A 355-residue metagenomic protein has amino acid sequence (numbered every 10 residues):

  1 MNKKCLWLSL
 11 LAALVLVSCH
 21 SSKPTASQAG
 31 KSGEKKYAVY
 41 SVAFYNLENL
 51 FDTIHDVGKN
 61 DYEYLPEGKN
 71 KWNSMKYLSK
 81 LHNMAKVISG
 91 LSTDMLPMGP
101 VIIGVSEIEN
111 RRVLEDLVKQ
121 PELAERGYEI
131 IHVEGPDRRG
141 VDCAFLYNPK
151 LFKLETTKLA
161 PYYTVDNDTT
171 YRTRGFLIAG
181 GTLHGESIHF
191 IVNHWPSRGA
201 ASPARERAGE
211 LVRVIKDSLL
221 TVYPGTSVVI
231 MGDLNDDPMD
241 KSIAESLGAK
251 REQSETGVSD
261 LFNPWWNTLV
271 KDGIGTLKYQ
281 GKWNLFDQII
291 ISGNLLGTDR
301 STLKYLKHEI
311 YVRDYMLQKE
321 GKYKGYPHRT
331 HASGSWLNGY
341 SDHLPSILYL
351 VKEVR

Functional and structural regions predicted by a protein language model:
M1-C5: Positively charged n-region of N-terminal signal peptides that target proteins for export
S9-V17: Bacterial N-terminal signal peptides
C19-K31, D217-V228, D236-R355: Metal-dependent phosphoester-hydrolase catalytic domains
C19-P121, I131-C143, E210, R313 (+3 more regions): N-terminal, active-site-proximal structural segment of metallo-dependent hydrolase catalytic domains
S41-N49, T156, S187-S197: Active-site-proximal beta-strand elements of phosphoester/diester hydrolases
E48, E109, P196, L234-D237 (+2 more regions): Catalytic metal-binding/acid-base residues of hydrolase active sites
I108-S187: Structured beta-strand-rich core segments of catalytic domains in phosphoester-bond hydrolases
